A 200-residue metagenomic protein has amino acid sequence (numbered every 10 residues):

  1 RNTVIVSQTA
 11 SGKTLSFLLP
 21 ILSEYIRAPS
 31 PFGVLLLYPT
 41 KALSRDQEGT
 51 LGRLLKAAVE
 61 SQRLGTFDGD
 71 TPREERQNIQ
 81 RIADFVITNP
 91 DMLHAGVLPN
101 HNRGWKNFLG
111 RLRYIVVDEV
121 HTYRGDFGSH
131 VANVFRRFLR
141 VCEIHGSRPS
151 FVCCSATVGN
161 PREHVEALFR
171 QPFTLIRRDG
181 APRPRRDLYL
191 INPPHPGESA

Functional and structural regions predicted by a protein language model:
T3, L15-P29, R136-R140: Walker A/P-loop NTP-binding motif
V6-S11, E119-F127, F135-H164: Conserved helicase ATPase motor motifs in RecA-like P-loop NTPase domains
T14-L15, F32-R53, A156-P161: Conserved Walker A/P-loop ATP-binding site and its immediately adjacent core in helicase/helicase-like ATPase domains
L22-D46, V59-E60, E143-S147: Conserved SF1/SF2 helicase motif Ia
L43-D68, F138, E166-F173: Conserved helix-turn-beta segment of the N-terminal RecA-like "Helicase ATP-binding" lobe in SF1/SF2 helicases
D70-V86, L168: Conserved motor-coupling elements within RecA-like helicase/translocase cores
P90-H145: SF2 helicase catalytic motif II
S150, C154, V158, R162-A200: Conserved interdomain linker/interface between the two RecA-like ATPase lobes of SF2 helicase motors
